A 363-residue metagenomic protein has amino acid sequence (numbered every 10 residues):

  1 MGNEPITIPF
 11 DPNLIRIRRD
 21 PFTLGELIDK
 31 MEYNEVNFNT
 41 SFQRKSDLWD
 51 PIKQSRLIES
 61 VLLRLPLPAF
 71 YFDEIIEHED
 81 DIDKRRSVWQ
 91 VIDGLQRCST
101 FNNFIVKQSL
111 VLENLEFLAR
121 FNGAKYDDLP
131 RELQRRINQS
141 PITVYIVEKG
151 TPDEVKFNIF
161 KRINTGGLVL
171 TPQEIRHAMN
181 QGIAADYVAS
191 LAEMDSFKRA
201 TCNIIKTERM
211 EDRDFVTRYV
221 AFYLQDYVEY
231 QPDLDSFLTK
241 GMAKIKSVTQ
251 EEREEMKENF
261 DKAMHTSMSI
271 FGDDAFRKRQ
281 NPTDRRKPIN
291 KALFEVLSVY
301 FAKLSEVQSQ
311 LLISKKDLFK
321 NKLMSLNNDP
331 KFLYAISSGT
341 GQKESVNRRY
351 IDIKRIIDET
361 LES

Functional and structural regions predicted by a protein language model:
G2-D29, N37-P51, S55-A243, K320 (+4 more regions): Basic- and aromatic-enriched surface patches that contact anionic nucleotides/nucleic acids
V216, F222-S363: C-terminal subdomains that position terminal phosphate/3'-OH groups for nucleotidyl transfer/ligation, primarily on
